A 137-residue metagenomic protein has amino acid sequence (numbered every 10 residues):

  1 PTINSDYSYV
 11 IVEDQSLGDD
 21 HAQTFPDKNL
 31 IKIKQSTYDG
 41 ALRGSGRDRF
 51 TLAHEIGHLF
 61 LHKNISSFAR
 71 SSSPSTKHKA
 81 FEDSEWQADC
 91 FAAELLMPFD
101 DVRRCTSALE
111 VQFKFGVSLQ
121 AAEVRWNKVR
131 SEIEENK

Functional and structural regions predicted by a protein language model:
P1-K137: Active-site hotspot residues in diverse enzymes, especially metal/ion-binding acidic/histidine motifs
